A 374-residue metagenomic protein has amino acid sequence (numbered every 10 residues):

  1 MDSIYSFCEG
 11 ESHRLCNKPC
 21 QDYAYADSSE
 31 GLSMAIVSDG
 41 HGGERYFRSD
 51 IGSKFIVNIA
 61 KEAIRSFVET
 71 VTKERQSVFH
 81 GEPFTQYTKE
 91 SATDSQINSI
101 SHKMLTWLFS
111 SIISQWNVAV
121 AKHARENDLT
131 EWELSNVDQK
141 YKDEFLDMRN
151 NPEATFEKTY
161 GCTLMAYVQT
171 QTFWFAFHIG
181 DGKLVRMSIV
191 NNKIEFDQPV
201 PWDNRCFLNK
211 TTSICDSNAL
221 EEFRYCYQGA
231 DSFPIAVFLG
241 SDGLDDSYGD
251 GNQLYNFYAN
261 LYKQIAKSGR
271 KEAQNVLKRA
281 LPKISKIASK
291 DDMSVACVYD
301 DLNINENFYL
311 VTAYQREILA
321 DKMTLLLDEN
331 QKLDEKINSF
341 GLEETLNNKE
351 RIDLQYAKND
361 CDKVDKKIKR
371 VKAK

Functional and structural regions predicted by a protein language model:
M1-R65, D216-C226, S289: N-terminal entry segment of metal-dependent catalytic domains or homologous docking segments
I4-N17, E126, T130-E157, G161 (+5 more regions): PP2C/PPM family metal-dependent serine/threonine protein phosphatase catalytic domain, recognizing the conserved
S28-G31, V168-T172, G180, S188-K193 (+1 more regions): Short acidic-glycine loop/turn motifs at beta-strand connectors
A35-D39, F177-I179, F238-G240: Short hydrophobic beta-strand that contains or immediately precedes a catalytic carboxylate
G40-D50, G182-V185, G243-G251: Short acidic, Gly/Ser-rich segments with clustered Asp/Glu that frequently serve as metal-coordination loops in enzyme
A60-G81: Active-site-surrounding "flap" and adjacent substrate/cofactor-binding loops of secreted or lumenal enzymes, prototyped
V78-V185, E221-D231: Catalytic core of PPM/PP2C metal-dependent serine/threonine phosphatase domains
K210-K374: C-terminal catalytic subdomain
